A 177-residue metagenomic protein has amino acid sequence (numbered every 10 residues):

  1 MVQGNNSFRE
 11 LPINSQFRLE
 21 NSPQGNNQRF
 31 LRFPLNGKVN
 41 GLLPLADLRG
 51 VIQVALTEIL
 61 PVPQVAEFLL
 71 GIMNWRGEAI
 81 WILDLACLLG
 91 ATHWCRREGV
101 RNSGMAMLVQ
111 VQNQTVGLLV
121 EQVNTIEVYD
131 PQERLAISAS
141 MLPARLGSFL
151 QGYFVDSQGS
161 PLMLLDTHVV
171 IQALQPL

Functional and structural regions predicted by a protein language model:
M1-L177: An acidic, low-aromatic, low-complexity terminal/linker signal
